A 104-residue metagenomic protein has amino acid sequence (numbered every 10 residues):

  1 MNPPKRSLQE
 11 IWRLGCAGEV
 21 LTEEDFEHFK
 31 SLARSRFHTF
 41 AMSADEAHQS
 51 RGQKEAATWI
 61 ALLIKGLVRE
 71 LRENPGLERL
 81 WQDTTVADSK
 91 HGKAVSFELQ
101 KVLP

Functional and structural regions predicted by a protein language model:
M1-P104: Amphipathic alpha-helical "stem/stalk" segments
